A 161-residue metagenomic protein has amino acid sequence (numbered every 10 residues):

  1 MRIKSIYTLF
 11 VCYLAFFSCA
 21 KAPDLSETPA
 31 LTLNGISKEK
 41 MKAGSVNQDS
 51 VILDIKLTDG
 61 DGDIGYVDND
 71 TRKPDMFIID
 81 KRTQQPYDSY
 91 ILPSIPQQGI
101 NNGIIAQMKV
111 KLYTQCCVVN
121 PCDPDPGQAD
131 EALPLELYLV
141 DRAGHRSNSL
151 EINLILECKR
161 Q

Functional and structural regions predicted by a protein language model:
R2-L9: Sec-dependent signal peptide recognition, specifically the positively charged N-region followed immediately by
A15-S18: C-terminal motif of bacterial Sec signal peptides marking the signal peptidase cleavage site
A20-P23: Bacterial signal peptide processing site
T28-Q161: First exposed extracellular module after export/assembly in secreted or surface-exposed proteins
